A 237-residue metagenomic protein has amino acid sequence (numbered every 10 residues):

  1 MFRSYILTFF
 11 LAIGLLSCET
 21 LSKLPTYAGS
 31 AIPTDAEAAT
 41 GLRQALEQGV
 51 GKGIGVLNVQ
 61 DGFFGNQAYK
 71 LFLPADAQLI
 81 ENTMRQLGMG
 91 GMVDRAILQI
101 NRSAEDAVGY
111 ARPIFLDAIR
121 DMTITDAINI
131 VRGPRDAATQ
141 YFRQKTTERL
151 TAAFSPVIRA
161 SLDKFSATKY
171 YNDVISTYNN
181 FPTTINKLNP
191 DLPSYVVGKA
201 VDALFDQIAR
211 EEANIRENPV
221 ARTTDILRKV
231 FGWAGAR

Functional and structural regions predicted by a protein language model:
M1-I6: Bacterial N-terminal signal peptides that target proteins for export
G14-S17: C-terminal motif of bacterial Sec signal peptides marking the signal peptidase cleavage site
E19-S22: Bacterial signal peptide processing site
T26, A200-R237: A cross-kingdom marker for long, charged
Y27-L71, T83-Q86: Immediate post-signal-peptide N-terminus of mature secreted/exported proteins
D61-R102, P113: Signal peptide-directed extracytoplasmic domains
G90-K164: Mid-length scaffold segments of soluble, non-membrane domains
V157-L204: An amphipathic alpha-helical core segment
